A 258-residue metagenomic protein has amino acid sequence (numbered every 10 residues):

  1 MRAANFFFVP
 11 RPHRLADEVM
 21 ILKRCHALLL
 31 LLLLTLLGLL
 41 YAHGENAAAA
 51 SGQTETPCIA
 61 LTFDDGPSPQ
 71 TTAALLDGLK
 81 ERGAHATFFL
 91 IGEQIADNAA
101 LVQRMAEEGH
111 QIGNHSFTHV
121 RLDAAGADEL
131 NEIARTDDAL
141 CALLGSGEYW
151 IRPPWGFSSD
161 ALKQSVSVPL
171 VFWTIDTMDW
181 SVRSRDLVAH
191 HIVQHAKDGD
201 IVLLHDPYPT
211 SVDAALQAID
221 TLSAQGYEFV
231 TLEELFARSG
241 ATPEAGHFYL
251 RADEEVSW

Functional and structural regions predicted by a protein language model:
F6-F8: Aromatic (phenylalanine/tyrosine) cluster motif
D17-L30: N-terminal Sec-pathway targeting helices
L30-G38: Bacterial N-terminal signal peptides
E45-R135, A139, S146-G147, T221: Active-site beta->alpha N-cap acidic-glycine motif
S51-Q53, R82-G83, I95-A96, T210-W258: C-terminal domain-boundary segment and adjacent tail
A60-T62, A86-L90, Q111-N114, Y149-P153 (+3 more regions): Structural recognition of the beta-strand scaffold that forms the well-ordered cores of secreted hydrolase catalytic
G66, I91-E93, F117, P154-G156 (+3 more regions): Active-site beta-loop-alpha junctions enriched in small/polar residues
T71, H119-S146, W155-D198, S211-A214: Alpha-helical scaffold elements lining the catalytic groove of polysaccharide deacetylases
